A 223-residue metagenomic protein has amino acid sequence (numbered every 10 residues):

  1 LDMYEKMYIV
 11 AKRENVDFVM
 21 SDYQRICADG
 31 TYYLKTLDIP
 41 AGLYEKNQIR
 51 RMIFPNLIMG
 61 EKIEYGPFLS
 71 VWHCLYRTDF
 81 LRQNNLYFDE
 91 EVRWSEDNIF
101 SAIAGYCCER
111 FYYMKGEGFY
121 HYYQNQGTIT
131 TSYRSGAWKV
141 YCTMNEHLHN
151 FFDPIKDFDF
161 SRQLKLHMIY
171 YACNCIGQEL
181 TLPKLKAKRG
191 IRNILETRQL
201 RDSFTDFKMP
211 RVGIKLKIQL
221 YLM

Functional and structural regions predicted by a protein language model:
D2-K115, Y120-G136: Donor-binding/catalytic cores of nucleotide-activated saccharide and glycerol-phosphate transferases/polymerases
V16, N150, L180-M223: Membrane-interface aromatic/basic loop that binds lipid-linked glycans or pyrophosphate carriers, typified by
Y106-C107, F151, Q178: Active-site catalytic microenvironments for nucleophilic, acid-base chemistry
A137, F151-I155, R198: Intrinsically disordered, low-complexity Ser/Thr/Pro/Gly-rich regulatory segments
T143-Q163: C-terminal, non-catalytic tails of nucleotide-sugar-dependent glycosyltransferases
F160-H167, K188-R192: Short, charged, amphipathic alpha-helical segments
Q163-G177: Amphipathic alpha-helical repeat scaffolds of TPR domains
